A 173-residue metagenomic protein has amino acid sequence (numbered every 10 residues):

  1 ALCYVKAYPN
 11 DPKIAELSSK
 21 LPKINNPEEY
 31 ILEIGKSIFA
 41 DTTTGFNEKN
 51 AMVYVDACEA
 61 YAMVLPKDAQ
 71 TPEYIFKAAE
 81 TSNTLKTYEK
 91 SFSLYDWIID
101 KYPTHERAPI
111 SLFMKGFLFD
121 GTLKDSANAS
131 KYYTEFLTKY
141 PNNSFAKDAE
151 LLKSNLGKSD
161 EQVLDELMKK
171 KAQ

Functional and structural regions predicted by a protein language model:
A1-Q173: Acidic, polar-rich low-complexity tracts and alpha-helical solenoid repeat scaffolds
